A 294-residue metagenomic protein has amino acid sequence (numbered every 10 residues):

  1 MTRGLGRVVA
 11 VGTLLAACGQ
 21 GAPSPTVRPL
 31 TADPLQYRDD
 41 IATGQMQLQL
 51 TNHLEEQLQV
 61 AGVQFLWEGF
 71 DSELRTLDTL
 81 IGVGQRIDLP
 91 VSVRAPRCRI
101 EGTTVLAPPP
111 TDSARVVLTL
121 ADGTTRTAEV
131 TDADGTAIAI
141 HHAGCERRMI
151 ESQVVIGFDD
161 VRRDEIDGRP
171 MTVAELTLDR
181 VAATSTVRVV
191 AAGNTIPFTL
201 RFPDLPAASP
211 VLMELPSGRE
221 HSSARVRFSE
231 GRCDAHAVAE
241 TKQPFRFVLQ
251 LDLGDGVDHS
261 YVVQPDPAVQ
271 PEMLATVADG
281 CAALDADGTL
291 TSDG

Functional and structural regions predicted by a protein language model:
L14-A17: C-terminal motif of bacterial Sec signal peptides marking the signal peptidase cleavage site
G19-T31: Bacterial Sec signal peptide processing site at the extreme N-terminus
A22-S24, Q36-A42, I138-E175, H259-G294: Acidic, serine/threonine- and proline-rich intrinsically disordered appendage/tail regions
N52-E56, R180-T184, D255: Short, acidic/polar linear motifs in exposed loop/turn regions
E56-Q64, E101-T103, T127-E129, A183-N194 (+3 more regions): Short, hydrophobic/aromatic beta-strand segments
F65-T103, T199-H236: Intrinsically disordered, low-complexity Pro/Gly/Ser/Thr-rich segments with frequent PxxP/GP/PP motifs and embedded
C98-I140, C233-P267: Terminal connector regions
D122-A207: Surface-exposed beta-loop interaction hotspot
